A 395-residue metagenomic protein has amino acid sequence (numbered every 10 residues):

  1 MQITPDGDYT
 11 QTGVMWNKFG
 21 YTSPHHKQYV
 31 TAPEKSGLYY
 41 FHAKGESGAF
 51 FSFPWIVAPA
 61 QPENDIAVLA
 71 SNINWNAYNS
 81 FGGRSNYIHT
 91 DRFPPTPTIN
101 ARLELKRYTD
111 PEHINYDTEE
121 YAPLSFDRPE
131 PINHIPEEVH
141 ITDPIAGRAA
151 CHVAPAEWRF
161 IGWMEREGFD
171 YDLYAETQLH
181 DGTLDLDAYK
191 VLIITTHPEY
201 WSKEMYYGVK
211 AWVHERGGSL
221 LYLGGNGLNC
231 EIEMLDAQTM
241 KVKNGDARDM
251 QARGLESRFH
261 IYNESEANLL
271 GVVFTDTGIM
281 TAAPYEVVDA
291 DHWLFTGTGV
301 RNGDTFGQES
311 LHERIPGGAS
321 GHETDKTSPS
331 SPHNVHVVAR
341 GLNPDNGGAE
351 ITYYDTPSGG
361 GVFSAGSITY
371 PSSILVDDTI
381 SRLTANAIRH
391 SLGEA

Functional and structural regions predicted by a protein language model:
Q2-G20, S47-D185: Aromatic-Pro/Gly-enriched surface loop or interdomain linker that acts as a lid/target-recognition segment
D6-Y21, H26-G37, A149-L235, I374: Helical hinge/lid and interdomain linker segments adjacent to catalytic or ligand-binding clefts that mediate domain
P24-K27, K243-A247, I368: Glycine/threonine-rich phosphate-binding loop and adjacent beta-strand/alpha-helix elements that clamp
T31, R258-P357: Catalytic beta-strand/loop cores that center a nucleophilic Ser/Cys/Thr and support acyl-enzyme chemistry
G37-K44: Short, aromatic- and glycine-rich surface loops/edge beta-strands on solvent-exposed regions
I73-N74, L179, E199-Y200, G227-N229 (+6 more regions): Short, solvent-exposed loop/turn segments at secondary-structure junctions
E167, D181-M205, K210, L223 (+4 more regions): Catalytic-domain carbohydrate-binding cleft regions of carbohydrate-active enzymes
E199-V300: A glycine-rich, often tryptophan-bearing local segment used as a flexible ligand/cofactor-contacting loop or short
